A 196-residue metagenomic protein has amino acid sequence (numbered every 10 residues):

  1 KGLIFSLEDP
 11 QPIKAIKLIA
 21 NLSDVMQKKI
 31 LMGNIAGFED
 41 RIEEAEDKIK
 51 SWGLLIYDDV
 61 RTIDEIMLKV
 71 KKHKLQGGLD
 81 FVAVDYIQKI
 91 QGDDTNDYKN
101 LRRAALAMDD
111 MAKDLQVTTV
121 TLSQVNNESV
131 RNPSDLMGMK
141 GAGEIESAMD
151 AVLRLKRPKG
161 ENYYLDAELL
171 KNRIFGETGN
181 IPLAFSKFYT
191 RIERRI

Functional and structural regions predicted by a protein language model:
K1-G78, G92, M139, N180-K187 (+1 more regions): Cytosolic-facing regulatory segments adjacent to core modules
Q11, I90, N126-S129: Feature marks short, surface-exposed loop/turn motifs that line or immediately flank catalytic pockets and channel
I16-L18, T95-N96, N132-S134: Short amphipathic alpha-helical segments
V82-A83: Walker B beta-strand of ABC/ABC-like P-loop ATPase nucleotide-binding domains, specifically the conserved hydrophobic
Y86: Walker B catalytic acidic pair
K89-G92, R154: Residues immediately C-terminal
Q91-K99: Conserved ATPase-coupling elements of RecA-like P-loop NTPase cores
R103-I196: Phosphate-binding/switch region of NTP-binding enzymes
